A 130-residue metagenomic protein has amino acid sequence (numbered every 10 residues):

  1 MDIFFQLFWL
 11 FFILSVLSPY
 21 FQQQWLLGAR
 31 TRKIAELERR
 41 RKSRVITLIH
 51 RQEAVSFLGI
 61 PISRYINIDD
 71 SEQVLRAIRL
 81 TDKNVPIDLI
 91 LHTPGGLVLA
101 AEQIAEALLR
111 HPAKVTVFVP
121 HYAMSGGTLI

Functional and structural regions predicted by a protein language model:
M1-L129: Terminal-region recognition feature
